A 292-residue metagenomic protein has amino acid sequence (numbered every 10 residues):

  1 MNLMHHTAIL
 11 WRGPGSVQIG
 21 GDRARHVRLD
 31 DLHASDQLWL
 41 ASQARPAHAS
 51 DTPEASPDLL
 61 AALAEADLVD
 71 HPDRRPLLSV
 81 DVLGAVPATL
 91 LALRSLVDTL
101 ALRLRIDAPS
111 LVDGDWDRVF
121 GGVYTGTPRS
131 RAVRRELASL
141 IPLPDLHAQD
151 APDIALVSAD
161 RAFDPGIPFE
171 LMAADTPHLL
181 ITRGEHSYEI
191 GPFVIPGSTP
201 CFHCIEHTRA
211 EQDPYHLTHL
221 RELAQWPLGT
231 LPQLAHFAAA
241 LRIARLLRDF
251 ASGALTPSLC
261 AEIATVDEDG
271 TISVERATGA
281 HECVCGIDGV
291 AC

Functional and structural regions predicted by a protein language model:
M1-C292: Adenine nucleotide-associated cytosolic modules
